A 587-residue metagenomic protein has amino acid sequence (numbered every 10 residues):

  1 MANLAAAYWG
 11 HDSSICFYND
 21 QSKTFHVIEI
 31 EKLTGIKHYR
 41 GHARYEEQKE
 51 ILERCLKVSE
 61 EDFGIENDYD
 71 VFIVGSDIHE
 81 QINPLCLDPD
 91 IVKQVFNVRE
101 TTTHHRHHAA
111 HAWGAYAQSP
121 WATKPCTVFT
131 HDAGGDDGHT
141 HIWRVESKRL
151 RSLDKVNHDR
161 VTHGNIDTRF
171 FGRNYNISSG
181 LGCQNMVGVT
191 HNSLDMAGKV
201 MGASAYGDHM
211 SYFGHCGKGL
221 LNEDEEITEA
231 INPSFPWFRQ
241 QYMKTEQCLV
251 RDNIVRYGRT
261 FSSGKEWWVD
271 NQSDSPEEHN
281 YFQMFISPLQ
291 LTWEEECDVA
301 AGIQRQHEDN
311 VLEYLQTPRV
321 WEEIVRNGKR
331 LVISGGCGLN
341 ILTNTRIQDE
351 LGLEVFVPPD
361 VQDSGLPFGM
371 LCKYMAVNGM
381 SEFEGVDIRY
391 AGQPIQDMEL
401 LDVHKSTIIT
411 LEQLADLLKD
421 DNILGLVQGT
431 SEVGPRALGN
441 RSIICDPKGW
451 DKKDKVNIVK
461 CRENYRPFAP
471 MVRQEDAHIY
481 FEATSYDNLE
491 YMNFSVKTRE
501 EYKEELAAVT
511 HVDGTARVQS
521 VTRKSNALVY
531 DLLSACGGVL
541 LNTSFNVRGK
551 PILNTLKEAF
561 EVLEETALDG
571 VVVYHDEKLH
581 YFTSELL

Functional and structural regions predicted by a protein language model:
M1-A5: Extreme N-terminal starter segment of soluble prokaryotic enzymes
A6-I36, P84-E100, H104-A112, A117-Q118 (+4 more regions): Flexible beta->alpha loop and helix N-cap segments adjacent to enzyme active/binding sites
G10-R99, M210-P276, N280-I303, Y314-L315 (+1 more regions): Conserved active-site "lid/cap" helical segment
F63, Q118-P120, R319-V325: Glycine-rich helix-loop-beta junction characteristic of Rossmann-like nucleotide cofactor-binding loops
E66-V71, P125-C126, G328, L568: Local beta-strand N-terminus motif with an aromatic residue
I78-Q81, G328-R346: Glycine-rich phosphate-binding loops at beta-strand->alpha-helix junctions
P288-Q304, R326-V332, G352-P358, G514-Q519 (+1 more regions): Glycine- and acidic
A301-N327, A535: Phosphate/ATP-binding catalytic cores across multiple sugar-kinase/actin-like superfamilies, primarily ASKHA
